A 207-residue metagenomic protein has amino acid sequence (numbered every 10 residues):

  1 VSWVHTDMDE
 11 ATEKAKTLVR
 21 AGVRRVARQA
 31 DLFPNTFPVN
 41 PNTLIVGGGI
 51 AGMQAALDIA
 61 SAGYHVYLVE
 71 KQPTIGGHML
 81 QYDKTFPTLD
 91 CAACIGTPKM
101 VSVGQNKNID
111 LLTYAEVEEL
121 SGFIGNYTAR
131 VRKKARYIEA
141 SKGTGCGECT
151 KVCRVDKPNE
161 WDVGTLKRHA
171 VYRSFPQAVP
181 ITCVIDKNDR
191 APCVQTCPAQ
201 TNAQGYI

Functional and structural regions predicted by a protein language model:
V1, A30-N35, Q72-P98, L112-T144 (+2 more regions): Non-heme iron-sulfur electron-transfer modules
S2-T6: A short acidic, helix-capping loop that chelates divalent metal ions and anchors anionic groups
R20-F33: A charged, well-structured terminal subsegment
F37-N42: A short, charged/proline- and glycine-enriched loop that marks the coil->beta-strand transition at the N-terminal
T43-L68: N-terminal Rossmann-like FAD-binding beta1-loop-alpha1 element of flavoenzymes
G49-A51, T74, T144, E148: Residue-level detector of alpha-helix initiation sites
S102-D110: A structural motif corresponding to the C-terminal end of an alpha-helix and its immediate exit/capping segment
